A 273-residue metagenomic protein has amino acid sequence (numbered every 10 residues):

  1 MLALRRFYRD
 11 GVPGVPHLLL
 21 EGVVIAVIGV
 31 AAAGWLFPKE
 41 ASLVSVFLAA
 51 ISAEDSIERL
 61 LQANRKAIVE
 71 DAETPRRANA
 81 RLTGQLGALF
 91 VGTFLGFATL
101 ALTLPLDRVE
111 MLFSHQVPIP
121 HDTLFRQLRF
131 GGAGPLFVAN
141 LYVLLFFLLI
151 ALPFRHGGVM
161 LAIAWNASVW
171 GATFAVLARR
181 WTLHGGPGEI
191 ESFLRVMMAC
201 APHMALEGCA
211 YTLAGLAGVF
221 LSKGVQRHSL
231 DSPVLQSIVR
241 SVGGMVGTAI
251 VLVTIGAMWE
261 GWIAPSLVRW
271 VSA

Functional and structural regions predicted by a protein language model:
M1-R59, A88-R108: Transmembrane alpha-helical insertion/packing segments
L2-G14, A67-R81, S232-Q236: Cytosolic juxtamembrane amphipathic/interface segments immediately preceding and feeding into a transmembrane helix
F37-V46, T74-T93, H156-M160, V239-G247: Alpha-helical transmembrane segments and their helix-start/interface "positive-inside/aromatic belt" motifs in integral
N79-L141: Hydrophobic alpha-helical segments and helix pairs
A88-T103, R155-S168, H203-L206, A249-V251: Hydrophobic alpha-helical membrane-insertion segments
R126-V176: Internal active-site segments that recognize and position negatively charged phosphoryl groups and nucleotide moieties
F174-I250, T254-I255: Hydrophobic alpha-helical transmembrane segments and adjacent short intramembrane/lumenal linkers of inner/organellar
G256-A273: Juxtamembrane boundary at the C-terminal end of a transmembrane helix
